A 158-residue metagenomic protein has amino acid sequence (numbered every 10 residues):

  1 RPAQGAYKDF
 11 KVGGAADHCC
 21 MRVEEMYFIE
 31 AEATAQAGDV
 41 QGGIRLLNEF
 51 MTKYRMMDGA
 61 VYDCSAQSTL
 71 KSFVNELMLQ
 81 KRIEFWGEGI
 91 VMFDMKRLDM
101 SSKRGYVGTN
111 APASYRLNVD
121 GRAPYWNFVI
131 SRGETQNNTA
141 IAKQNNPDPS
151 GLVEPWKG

Functional and structural regions predicted by a protein language model:
R1-G158: Acidic/polar-rich alpha-helix caps and helix-coil junctions
